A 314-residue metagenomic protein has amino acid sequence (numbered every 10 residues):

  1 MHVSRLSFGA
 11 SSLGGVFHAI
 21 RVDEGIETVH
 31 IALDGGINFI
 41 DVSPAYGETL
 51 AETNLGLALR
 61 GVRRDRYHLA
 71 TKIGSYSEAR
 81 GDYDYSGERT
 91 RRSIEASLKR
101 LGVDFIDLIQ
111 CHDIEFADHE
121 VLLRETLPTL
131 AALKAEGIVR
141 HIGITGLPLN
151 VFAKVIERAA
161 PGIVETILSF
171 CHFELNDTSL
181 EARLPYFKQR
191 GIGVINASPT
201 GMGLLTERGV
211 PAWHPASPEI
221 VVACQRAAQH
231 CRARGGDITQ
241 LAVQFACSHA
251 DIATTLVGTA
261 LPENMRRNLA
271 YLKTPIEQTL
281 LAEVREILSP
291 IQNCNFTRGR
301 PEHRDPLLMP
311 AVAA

Functional and structural regions predicted by a protein language model:
M1-F17, A70-D82, L108-D113: N-terminal small/glycine-rich loop or linker at the start of catalytic domains across soluble metabolic enzymes
M1-Y67: N-terminal binding-site loop/beta-alpha segment at the start of enzyme catalytic domains that lines or forms
H2, D34, G56-H68, L98-G102 (+3 more regions): Acidic (Asp/Glu)-rich catalytic clusters
F8, G25, I40, L55 (+9 more regions): Conserved, mostly hydrophobic/aromatic
F17-I20, S43-E52, S77, A117-V121 (+2 more regions): Acidic-and-aromatic substrate-binding clefts and catalytic sites of carbohydrate-active enzymes
A19-A32, Y85-L101, P148-E157: Short, acidic/polar
L98-A117: Active-site groove signature of glycoside hydrolases
I114-I291, R304-A314: Beta/alpha (TIM)-barrel catalytic core signal, keyed to glycine-rich beta->alpha loops juxtaposed to Asp/Glu that bind
